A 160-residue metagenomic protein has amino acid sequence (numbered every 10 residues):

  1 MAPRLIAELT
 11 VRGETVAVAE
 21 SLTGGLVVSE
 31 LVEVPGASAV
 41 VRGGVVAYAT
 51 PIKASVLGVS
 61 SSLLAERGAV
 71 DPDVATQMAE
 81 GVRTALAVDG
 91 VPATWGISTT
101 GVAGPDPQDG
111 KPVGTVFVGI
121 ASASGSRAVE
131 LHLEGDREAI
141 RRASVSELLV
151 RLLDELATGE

Functional and structural regions predicted by a protein language model:
M1-E160: Short alpha-helical segments enriched in small residues
